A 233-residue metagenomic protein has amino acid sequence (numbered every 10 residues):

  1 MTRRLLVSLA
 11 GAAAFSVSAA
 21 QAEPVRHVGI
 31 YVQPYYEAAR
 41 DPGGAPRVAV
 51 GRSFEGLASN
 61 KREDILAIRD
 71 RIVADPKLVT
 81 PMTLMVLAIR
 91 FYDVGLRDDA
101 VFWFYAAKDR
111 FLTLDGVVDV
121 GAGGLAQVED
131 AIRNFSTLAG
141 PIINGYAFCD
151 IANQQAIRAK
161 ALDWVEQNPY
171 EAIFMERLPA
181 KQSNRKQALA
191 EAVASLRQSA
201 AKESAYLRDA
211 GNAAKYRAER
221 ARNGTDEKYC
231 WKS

Functional and structural regions predicted by a protein language model:
M1-V7: N-terminal export leaders
V7-S16: Bacterial N-terminal signal peptides
S18-A22: Sec/Tat signal peptide C-region and signal peptidase I cleavage site
E23-L78, R110, L125-S233: N-terminal alpha-helical interaction modules that lie
S53, L87-I89: Conserved small-residue packing positions in alpha-helical repeats and bundles
L57, Y92-D93: Hydrophobic/aromatic side-chain positions at a characteristic register within alpha-helices of tetratricopeptide repeats
R97-T113: TPR/TPR-like (Sel1-like) alpha-helical repeat modules
